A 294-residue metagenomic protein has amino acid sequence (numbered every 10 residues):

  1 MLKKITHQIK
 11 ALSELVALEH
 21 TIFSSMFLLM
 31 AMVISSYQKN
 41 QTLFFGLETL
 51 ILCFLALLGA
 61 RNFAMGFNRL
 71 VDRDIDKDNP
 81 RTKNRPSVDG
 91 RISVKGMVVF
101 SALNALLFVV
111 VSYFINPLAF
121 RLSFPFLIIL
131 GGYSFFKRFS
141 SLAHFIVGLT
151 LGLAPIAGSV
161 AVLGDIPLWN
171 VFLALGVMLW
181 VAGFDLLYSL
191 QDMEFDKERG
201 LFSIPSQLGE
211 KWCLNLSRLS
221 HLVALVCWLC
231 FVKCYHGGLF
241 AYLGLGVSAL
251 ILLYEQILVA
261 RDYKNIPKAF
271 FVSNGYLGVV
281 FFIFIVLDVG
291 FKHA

Functional and structural regions predicted by a protein language model:
M1-K10, M65-I92, L186-E210, L258-K264: Cytosolic, membrane-interface loops and tails of multi-pass inner-membrane proteins
I5-K10, V226-A294: Extended hydrophobic alpha-helices typical of membrane-associated regions
H7-E14, L55, N62-F63, T82-L173 (+2 more regions): Intramembrane alpha-helical segments
E19, F23, F27, F44 (+9 more regions): Alpha-helical transmembrane segments of integral membrane proteins
S25-M32, P86, V147-V162, Q207 (+1 more regions): Small-residue-rich segments of transmembrane alpha-helices in multi-pass membrane proteins, especially helix faces
L28, M32, L57, A105 (+7 more regions): Residue-level recognition of pore/gate-forming positions within transmembrane alpha-helices of multi-pass
M32-F54, L107-R121, P155-L175, V226-Y242 (+1 more regions): Helix-coil boundary and interhelical linker segments in multi-pass alpha-helical membrane proteins
I51-L57, R73-S123, E198-L243, F284: Multi-pass membrane catalytic core of lipid/isoprenoid biosynthesis enzymes
